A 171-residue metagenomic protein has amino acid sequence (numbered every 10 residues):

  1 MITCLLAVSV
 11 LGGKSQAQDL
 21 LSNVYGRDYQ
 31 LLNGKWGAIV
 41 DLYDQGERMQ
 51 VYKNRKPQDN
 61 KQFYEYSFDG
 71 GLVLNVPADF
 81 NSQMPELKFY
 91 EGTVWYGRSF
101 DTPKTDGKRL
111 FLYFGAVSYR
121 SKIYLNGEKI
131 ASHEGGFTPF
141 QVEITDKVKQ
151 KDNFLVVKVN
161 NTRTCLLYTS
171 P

Functional and structural regions predicted by a protein language model:
M1-D19: Bacterial Sec-dependent N-terminal signal peptides
C4, V76-F80, T102-K104: General secondary-structure edge motif
V8-S9, K61, Y66, A78 (+3 more regions): Short non-domain terminal segments
Q16-M84, F154, K158, T162-L167: Accessory carbohydrate-binding/adhesion or oligomerization-edge regions at the termini of glycan-active proteins
Q18-N23, I39-Y43, E86-L87, E91-S170: Accessory beta-strand-rich segments of carbohydrate-active enzymes
